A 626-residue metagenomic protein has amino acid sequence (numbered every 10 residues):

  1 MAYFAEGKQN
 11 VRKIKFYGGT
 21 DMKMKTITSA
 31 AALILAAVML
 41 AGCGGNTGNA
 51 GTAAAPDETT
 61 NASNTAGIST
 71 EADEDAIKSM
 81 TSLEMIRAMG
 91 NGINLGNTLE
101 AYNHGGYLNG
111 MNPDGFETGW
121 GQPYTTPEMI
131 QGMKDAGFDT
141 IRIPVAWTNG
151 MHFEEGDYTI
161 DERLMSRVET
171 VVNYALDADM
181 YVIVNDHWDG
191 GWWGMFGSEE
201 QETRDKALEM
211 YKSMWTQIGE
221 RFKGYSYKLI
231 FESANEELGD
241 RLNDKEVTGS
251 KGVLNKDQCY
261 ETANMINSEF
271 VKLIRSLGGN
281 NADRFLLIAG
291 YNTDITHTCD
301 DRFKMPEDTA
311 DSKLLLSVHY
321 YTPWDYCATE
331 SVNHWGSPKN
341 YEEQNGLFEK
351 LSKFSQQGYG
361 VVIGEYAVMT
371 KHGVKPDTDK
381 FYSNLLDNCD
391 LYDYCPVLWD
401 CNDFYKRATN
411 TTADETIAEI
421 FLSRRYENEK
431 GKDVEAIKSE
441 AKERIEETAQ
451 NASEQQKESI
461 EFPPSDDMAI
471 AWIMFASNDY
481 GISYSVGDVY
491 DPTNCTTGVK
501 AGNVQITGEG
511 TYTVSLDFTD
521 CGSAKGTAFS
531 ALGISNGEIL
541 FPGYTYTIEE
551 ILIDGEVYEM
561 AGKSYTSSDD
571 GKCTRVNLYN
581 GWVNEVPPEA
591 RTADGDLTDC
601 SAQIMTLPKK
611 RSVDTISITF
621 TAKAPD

Functional and structural regions predicted by a protein language model:
V38-G42: C-terminal motif of bacterial Sec signal peptides marking the signal peptidase cleavage site
C43-A54: Bacterial lipoprotein signal-peptidase II cleavage site
E58-T140: N-terminal carbohydrate-binding accessory modules
W120-I141, M151, G156-W188, W192-S233 (+1 more regions): An active-site-proximal structural segment forming one wall of the substrate-binding cleft that immediately precedes
Y124-A146, L347-F354, N388, C395: Catalytic domains of carbohydrate-active enzymes, especially glycoside hydrolases
D205-V332, F348-M369, L391-Y394: Active-site region of glycoside hydrolase catalytic domains
G373-S465: Aromatic-rich peripheral "rim/lid" segments of glycoside hydrolase catalytic domains that contact and position glycan
V514-G543, T592-Q603, V613: Extracellular beta-strand ligand-recognition surfaces/modules
